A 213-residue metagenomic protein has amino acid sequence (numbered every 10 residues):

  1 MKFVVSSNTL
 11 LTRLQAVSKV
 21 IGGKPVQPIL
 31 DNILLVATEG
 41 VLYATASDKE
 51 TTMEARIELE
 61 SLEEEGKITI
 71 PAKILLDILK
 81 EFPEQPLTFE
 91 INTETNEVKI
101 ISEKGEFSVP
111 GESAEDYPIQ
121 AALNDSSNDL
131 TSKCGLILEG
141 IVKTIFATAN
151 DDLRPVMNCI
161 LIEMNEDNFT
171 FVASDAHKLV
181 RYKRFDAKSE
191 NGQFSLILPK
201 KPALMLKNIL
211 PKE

Functional and structural regions predicted by a protein language model:
M1-E213: Structural preference for solvent-exposed beta-strand-turn elements and adjacent flexible terminal/loop segments within
